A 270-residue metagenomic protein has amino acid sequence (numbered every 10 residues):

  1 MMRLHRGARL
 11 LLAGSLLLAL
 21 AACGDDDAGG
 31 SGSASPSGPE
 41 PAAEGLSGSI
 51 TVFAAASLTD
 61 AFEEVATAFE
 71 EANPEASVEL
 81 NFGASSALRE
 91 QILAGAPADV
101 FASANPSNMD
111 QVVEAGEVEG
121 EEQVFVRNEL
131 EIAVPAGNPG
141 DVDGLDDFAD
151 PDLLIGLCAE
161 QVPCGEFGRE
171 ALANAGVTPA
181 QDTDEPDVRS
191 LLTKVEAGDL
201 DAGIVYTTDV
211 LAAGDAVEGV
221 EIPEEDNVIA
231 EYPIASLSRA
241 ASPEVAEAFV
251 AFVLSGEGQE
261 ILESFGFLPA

Functional and structural regions predicted by a protein language model:
M1-L11: Bacterial N-terminal signal peptides that target proteins for export
L12-L17: Hydrophobic helical h-region of N-terminal Sec-dependent signal peptides in bacterial secretory/periplasmic proteins
L18-A22: C-terminal motif of bacterial Sec signal peptides marking the signal peptidase cleavage site
G24-T59, E63-E71, S86, E90 (+4 more regions): Exported/periplasmic ABC-transporter solute-binding proteins
I50, A76-V78, L130: Conserved beta-strand core positions
E75, P97-A98, L200: Short, high-confidence coil segments that cap the C-terminus of an alpha-helix and link into the following beta-strand
R89, G95-V124: Short beta-strand-centered segments that line the small-molecule binding cleft or hinge of alpha/beta clamshell
